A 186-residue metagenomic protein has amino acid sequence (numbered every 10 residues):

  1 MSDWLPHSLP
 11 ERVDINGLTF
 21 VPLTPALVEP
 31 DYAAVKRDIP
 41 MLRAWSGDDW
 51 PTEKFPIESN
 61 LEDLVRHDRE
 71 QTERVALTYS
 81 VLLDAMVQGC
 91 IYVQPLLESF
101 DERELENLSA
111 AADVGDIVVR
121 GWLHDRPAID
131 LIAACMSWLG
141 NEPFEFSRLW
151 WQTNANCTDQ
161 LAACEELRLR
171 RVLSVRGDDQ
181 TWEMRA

Functional and structural regions predicted by a protein language model:
M1-D125, W138, E142-A186: GNAT-family acyltransferases
R126-L131: Glycine-rich phosphate-binding loop
A134-C135: Conserved A3 ("GATE") glycine/threonine-rich loop of ANL adenylate-forming enzymes
